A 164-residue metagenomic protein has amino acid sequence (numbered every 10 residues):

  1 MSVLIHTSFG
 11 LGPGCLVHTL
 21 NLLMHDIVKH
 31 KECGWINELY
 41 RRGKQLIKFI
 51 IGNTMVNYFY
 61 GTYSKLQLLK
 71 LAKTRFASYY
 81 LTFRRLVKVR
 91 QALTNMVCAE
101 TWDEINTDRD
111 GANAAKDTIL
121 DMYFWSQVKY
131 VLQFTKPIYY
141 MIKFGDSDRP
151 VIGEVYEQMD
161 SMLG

Functional and structural regions predicted by a protein language model:
M1-G164: A eukaryotic "domain-edge + linker/cap" signature
